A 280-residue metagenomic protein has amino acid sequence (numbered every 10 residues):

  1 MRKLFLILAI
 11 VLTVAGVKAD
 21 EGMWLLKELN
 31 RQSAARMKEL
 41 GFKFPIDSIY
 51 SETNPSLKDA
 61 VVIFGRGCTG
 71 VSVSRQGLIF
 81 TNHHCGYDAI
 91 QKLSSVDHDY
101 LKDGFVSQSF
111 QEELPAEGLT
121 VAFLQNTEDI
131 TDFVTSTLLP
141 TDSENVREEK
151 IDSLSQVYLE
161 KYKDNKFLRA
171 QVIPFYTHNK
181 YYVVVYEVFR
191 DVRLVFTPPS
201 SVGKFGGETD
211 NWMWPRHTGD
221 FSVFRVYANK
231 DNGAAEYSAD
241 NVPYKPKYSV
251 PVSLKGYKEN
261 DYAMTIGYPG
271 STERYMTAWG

Functional and structural regions predicted by a protein language model:
M1-L4: Positively charged n-region of N-terminal signal peptides that target proteins for export
L8, G16-G280: Terminal presequence/propeptide segments associated with secretion/organelle targeting and zymogen/polyprotein
